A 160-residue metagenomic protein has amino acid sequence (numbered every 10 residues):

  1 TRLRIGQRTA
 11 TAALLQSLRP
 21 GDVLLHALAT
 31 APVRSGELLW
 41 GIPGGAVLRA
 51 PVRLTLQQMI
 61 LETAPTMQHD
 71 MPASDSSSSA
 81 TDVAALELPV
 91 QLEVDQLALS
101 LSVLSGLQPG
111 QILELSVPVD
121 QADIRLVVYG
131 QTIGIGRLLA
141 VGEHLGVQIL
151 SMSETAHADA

Functional and structural regions predicted by a protein language model:
T1-A160: N-terminal auxiliary interaction/assembly segments of multi-subunit proteins
